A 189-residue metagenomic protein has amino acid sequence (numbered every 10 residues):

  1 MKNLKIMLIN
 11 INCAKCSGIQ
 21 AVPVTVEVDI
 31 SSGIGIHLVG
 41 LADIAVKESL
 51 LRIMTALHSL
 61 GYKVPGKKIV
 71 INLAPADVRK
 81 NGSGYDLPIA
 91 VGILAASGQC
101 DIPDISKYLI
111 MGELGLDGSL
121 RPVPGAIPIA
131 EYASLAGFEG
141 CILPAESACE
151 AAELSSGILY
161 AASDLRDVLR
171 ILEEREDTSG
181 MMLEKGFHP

Functional and structural regions predicted by a protein language model:
M1-P189: Peripheral, non-AAA+ core regions of ATP-driven protein-machinery
